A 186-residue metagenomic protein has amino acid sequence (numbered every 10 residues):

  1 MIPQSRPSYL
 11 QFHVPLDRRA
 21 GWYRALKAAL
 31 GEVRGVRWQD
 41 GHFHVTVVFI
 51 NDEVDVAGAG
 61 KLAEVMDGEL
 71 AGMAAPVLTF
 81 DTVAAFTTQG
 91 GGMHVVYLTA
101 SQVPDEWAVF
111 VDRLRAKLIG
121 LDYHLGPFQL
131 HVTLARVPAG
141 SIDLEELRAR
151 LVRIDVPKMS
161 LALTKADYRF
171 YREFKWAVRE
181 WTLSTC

Functional and structural regions predicted by a protein language model:
M1-C186: Histidine-dependent nucleotide/RNA phosphoesterase domain, centered on the 2H-phosphoesterase fold with its duplicated
